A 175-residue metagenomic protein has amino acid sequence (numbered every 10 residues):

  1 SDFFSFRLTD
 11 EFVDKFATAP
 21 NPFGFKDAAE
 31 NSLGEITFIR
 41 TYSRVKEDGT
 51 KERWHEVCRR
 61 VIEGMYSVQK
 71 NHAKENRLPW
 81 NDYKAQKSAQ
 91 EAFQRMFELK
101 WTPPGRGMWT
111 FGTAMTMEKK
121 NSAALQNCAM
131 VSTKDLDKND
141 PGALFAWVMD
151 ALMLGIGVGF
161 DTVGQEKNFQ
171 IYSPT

Functional and structural regions predicted by a protein language model:
S1-T175: Extended catalytic cores of very large enzyme megasubunits
